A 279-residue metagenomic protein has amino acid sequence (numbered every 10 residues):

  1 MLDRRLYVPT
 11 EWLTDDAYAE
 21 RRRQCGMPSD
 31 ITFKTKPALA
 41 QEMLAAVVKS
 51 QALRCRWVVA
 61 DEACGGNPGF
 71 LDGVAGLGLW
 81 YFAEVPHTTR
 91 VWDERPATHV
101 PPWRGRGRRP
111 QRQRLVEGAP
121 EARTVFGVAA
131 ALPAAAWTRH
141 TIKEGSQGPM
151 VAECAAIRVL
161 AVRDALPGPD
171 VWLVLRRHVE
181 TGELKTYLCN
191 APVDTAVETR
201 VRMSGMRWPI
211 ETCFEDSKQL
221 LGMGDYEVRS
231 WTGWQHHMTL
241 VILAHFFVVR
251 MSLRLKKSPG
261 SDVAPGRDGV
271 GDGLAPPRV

Functional and structural regions predicted by a protein language model:
M1-H87, A97: Polybasic low-complexity intrinsically disordered regions
V8, W12, A17-C25, S29-K36 (+5 more regions): A short, flexible helix-boundary coil/loop motif
K34-E42, Y187-V193, V197-T199: Short, motif-level signal for alpha-helix interfacial/capping segments enriched in acidic residues and aromatics/proline
V58-C64, Y81, Y187, W208-S217 (+1 more regions): Short, conserved catalytic/metal-binding motifs centered on acidic residues
C64, R112-V116, T195-V228: Short amphipathic alpha-helical "interface-anchor" segments enriched in bulky aromatics
C64-N67, V74, E84, E180 (+3 more regions): Active-site-proximal structural scaffolding
W172-N190, M206-L221: A glycine-rich, aromatic-flanked flexible loop/lid motif
K185, E198, H237-V241: Non-catalytic, well-ordered alpha-helical scaffold segments
